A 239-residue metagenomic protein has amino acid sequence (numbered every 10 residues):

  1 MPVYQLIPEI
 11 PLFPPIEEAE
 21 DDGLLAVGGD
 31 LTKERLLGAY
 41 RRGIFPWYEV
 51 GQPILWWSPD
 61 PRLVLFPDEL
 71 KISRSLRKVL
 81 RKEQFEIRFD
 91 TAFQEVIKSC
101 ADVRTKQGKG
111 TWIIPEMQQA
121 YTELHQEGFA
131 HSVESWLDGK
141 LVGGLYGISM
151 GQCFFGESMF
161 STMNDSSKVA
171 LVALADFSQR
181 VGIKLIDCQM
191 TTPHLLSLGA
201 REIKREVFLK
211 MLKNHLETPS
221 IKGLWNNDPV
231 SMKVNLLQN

Functional and structural regions predicted by a protein language model:
M1-N239: N-acyltransferase acceptor-side catalytic subdomain
